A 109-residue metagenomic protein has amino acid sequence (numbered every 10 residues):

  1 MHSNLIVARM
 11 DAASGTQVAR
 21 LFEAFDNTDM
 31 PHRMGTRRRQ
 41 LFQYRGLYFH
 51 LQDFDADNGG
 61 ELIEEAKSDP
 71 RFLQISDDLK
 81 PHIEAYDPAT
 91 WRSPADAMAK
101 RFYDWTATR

Functional and structural regions predicted by a protein language model:
S3-R9: Active-site-flanking beta-strand signature of metal-NTP-handling nucleotidyl enzymes and homologous cyclase-like
I6, V18, H50: Hydrophobic pocket/interface hotspot
M10-T36: Short amphipathic alpha-helical segments
A12, L47-Y48, F54-G60: Short, charged/polar surface micro-motifs in flexible loops or helix N-caps
T28-R37, D55-S93: An amphipathic, aromatic/His-enriched active-site/gating alpha helix that lines ligand/cofactor pockets
E84-R109: Short, low-order "capping/linker" segments at domain edges
